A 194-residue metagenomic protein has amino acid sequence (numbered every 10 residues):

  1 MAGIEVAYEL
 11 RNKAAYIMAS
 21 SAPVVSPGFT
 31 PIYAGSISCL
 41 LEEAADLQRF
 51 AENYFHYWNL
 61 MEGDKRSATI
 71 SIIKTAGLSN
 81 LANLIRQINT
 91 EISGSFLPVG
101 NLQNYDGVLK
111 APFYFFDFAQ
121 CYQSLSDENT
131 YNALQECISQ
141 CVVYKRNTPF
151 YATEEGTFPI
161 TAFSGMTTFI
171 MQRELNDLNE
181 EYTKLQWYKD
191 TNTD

Functional and structural regions predicted by a protein language model:
M1-D194: Terminal, contiguous helix-loop blocks that mediate binding/assembly
